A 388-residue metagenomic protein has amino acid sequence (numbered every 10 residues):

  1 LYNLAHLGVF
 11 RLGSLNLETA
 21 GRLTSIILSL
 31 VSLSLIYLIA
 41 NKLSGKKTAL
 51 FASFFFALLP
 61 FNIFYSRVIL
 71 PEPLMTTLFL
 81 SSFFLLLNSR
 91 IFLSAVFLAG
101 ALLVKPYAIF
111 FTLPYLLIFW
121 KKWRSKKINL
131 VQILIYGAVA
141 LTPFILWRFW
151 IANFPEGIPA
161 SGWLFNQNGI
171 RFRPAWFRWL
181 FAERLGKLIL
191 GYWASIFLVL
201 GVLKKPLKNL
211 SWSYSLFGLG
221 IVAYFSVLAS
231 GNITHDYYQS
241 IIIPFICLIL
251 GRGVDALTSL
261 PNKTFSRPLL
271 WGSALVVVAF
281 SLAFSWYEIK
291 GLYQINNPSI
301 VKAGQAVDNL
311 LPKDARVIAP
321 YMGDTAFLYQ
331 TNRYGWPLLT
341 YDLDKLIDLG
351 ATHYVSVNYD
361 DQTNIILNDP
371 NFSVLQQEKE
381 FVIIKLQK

Functional and structural regions predicted by a protein language model:
Y2-A5, V9, G13-I27, F55 (+3 more regions): Membrane-embedded glycan-lipid processing machinery
T19-L43, S81: Transmembrane-helix motifs of polytopic, lipid-linked glycan transferases
K42-K47, L80-L93, A101: Membrane-interface transmembrane helices that cradle and orient dolichyl/undecaprenyl
A52-A57, F84, L98, L102: Short helix- or helix-capping micro-motifs that position conserved polar/aromatic residues at function-defining sites
Y65-S66, E72-M75, A101-V104, F110 (+3 more regions): Hydrophobic/aromatic-rich transmembrane helices and adjacent perimembrane loops
S94-V96, Y293-N297, V307-D348, T352-Y359: Short periplasmic/luminal acceptor-recognition loop of GT-C membrane glycosyltransferases, typified by
A108, G253-T258, R267-N296: Transmembrane alpha-helical segments
F111-W212, F217-H235, F280, F284-G291: Transmembrane-lumen/periplasm boundary regions of multi-pass, lipid-linked membrane glycan transferases
